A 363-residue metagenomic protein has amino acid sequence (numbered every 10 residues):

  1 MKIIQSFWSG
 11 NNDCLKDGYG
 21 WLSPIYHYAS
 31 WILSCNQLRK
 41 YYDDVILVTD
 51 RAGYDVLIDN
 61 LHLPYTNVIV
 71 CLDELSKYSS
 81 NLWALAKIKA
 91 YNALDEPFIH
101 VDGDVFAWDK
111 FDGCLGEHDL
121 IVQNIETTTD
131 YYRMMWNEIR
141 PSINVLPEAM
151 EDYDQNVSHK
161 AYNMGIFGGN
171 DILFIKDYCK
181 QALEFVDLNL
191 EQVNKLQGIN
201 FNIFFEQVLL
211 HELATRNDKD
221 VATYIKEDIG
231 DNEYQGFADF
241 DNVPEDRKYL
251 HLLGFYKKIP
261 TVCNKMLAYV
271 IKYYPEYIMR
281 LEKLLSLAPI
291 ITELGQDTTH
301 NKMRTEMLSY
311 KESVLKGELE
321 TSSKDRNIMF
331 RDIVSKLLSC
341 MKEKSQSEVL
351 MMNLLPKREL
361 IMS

Functional and structural regions predicted by a protein language model:
M1-L75, Y256-V262, Y274-L285, P289-G295 (+2 more regions): N-terminal anchoring/stem segment of glycosyltransferases
S9-N12, A52-D55, E74-L75, V105-A107 (+3 more regions): Short, solvent-exposed loop/turn segments at secondary-structure junctions
Y26-Y28, I32-S34, D73-V101, V105-W108: A conserved donor-nucleotide-binding helix/loop in the catalytic core of Leloir-type glycosyltransferases
D109-I139: Conserved donor-nucleotide/metal-binding helix-loop-beta segment in metal-dependent transferases, i.e., the alpha-helix
N144-V157: Short, flexible, basic/aromatic active-site loop/helix in glycosyltransferases
D154-Y249: Catalytic core and acceptor-binding pocket of nucleotide-sugar-dependent glycosyltransferases
T223-M303: Long, compositionally biased intrinsically disordered regions
E282-L285, R304-E312, K316-L319, F330-L338 (+2 more regions): Residue-level detector of alpha-helical secondary structure
